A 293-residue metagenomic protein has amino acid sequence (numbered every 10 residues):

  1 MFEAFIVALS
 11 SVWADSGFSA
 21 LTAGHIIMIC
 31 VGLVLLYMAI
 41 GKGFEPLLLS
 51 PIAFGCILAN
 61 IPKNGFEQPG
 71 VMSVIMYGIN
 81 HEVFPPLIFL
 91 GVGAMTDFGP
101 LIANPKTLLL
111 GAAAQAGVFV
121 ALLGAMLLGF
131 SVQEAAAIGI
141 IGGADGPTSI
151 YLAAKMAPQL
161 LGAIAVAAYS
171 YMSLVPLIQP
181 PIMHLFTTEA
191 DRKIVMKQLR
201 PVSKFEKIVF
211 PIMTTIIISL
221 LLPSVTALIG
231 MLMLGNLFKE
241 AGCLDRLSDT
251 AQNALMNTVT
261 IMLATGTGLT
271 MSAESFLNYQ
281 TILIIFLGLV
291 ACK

Functional and structural regions predicted by a protein language model:
M1-G70: N-terminal alpha-helical transmembrane segments of multi-pass membrane transport and channel/translocase proteins
L33, L101-L122, E274-K293: Entry/N-cap segments of selected transmembrane alpha helices and their immediately preceding amphipathic helices
L35, L58, E82-I102, G235-F238 (+1 more regions): Hydrophobic transmembrane alpha-helices of secondary-active transporters and Na+-translocating membrane complexes
L49, G70-M72, N104-L109, S131-G142 (+4 more regions): The feature identifies polytopic integral membrane transport proteins across all domains of life
A53-N60, A112-L123, G142-S149, L255-L269: Small-residue-rich segments of transmembrane alpha-helices in multi-pass membrane proteins, especially helix faces
Y77, H81-E82, F89-M95, L110-V120 (+4 more regions): Alpha-helical membrane segments and immediately flanking helix-loop junctions that form or couple to the substrate/ion
A167-C243: Membrane-embedded hairpin module used as a gating/binding unit in multi-pass transport and secretion proteins
T215-K293: Transmembrane helical segments that form the transport core of multi-pass membrane transport proteins
